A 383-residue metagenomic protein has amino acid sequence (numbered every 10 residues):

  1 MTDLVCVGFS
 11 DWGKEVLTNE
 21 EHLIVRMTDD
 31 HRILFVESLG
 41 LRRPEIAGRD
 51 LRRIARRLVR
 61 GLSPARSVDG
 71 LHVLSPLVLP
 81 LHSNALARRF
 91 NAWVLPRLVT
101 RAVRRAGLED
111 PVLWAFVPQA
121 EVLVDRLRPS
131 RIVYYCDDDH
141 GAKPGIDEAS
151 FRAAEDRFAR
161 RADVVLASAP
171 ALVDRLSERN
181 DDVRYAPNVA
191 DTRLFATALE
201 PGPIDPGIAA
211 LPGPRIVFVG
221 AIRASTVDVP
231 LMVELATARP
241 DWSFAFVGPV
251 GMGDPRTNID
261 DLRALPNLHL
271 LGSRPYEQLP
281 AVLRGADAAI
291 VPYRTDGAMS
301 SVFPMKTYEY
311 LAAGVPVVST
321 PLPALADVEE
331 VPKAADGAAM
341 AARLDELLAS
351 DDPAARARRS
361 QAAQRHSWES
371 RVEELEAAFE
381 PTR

Functional and structural regions predicted by a protein language model:
K14-T18, A224, S273, E277-V282 (+2 more regions): Nucleotide-sugar-dependent
L23, R97-R104, D147-V165: Membrane-proximal helix-turn-helix segments that form the acceptor-binding/catalytic region of lipid-linked
A162-Y185: A short, active-site helix/loop in glycosyltransferases that binds the activated sugar's phosphate group
A171, A186-A198: Carbohydrate-associated surface elements
I208-T226, V233, A245: Conserved donor-binding/catalytic core segment of Leloir-type glycosyltransferases
G248, R256-P280: Nucleotide-activated donor-binding/catalytic signature segment of Leloir-type glycosyltransferases, i.e., the conserved
A326-E346: Change "using UDP/GDP/dTDP sugars" to "using nucleotide sugars
D352-F379: A charged, aromatic-enriched C-terminal amphipathic alpha-helix characteristic of glycosyltransferases across folds
